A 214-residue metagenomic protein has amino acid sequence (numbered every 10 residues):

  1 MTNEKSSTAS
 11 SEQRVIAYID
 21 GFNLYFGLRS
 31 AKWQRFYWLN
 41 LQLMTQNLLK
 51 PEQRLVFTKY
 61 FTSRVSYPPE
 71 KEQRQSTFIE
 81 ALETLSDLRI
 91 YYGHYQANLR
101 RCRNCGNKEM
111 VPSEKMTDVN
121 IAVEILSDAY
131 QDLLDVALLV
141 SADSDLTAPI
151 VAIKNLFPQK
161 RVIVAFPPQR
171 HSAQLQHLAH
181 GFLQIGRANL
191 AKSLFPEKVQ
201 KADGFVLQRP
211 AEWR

Functional and structural regions predicted by a protein language model:
M1-E4, N120-A122: Short, motif-level signal for alpha-helix interfacial/capping segments enriched in acidic residues and aromatics/proline
T2-P112, R161: Domain-level signal for Mg2+-assisted phosphodiester chemistry and nucleotide/NA-binding surfaces in nucleic-acid
R89-R214: Nuclease catalytic cores that cleave nucleic-acid phosphodiester bonds, predominantly acidic two-metal-ion
